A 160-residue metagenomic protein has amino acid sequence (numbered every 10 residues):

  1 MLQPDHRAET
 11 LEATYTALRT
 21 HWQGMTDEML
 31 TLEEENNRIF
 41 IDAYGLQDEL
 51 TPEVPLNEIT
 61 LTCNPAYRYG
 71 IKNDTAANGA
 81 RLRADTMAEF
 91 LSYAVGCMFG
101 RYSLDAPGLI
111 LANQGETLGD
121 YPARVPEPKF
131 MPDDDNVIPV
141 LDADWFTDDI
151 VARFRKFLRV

Functional and structural regions predicted by a protein language model:
M1-V160: S-adenosyl-L-methionine
